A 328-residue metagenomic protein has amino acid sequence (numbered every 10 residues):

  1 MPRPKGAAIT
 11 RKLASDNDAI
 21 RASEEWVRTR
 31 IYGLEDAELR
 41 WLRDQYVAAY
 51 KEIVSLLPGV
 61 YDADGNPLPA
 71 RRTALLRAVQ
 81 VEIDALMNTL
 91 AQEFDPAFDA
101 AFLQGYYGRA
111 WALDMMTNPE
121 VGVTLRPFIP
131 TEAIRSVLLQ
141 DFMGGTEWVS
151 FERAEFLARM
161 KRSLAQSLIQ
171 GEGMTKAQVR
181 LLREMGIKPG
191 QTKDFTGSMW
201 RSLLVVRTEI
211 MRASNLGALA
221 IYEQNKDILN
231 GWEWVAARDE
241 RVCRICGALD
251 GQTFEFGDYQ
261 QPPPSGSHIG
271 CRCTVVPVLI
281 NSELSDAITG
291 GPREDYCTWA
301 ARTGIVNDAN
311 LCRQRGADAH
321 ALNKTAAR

Functional and structural regions predicted by a protein language model:
M1-Q191, L279-R328: N-terminal leader/targeting and assembly helices and adjacent pre-domain segments
K193-G291: Acidic, glycine-rich two-metal-ion catalytic cores of nucleic acid-processing enzymes
